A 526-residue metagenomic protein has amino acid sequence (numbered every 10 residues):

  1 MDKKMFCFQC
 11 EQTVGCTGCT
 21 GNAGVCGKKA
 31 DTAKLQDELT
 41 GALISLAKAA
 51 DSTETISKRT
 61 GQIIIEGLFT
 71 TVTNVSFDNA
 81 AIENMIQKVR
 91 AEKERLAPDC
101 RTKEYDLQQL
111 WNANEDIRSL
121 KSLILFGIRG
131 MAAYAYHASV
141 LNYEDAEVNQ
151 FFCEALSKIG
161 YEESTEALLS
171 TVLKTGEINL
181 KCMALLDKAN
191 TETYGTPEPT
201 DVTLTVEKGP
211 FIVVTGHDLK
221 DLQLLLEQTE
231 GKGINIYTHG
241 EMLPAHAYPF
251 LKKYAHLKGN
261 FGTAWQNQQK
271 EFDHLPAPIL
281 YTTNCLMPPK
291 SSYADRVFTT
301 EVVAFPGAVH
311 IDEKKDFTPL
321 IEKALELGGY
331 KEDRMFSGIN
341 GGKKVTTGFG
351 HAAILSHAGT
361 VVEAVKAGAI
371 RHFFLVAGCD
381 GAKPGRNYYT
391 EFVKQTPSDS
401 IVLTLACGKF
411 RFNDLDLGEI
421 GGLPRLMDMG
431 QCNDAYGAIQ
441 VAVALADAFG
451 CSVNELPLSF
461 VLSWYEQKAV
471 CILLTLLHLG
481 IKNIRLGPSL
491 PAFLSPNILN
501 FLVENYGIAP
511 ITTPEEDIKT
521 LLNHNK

Functional and structural regions predicted by a protein language model:
D2-T32, Q36-D37, I44-S45, E54 (+1 more regions): Anaerobic metallocofactor- and corrinoid-dependent redox/one-carbon enzyme cores, especially those from methanogenesis
L43-T193: Electropositive, gly/pro-rich neighborhoods at or near active sites that engage anionic ligands
